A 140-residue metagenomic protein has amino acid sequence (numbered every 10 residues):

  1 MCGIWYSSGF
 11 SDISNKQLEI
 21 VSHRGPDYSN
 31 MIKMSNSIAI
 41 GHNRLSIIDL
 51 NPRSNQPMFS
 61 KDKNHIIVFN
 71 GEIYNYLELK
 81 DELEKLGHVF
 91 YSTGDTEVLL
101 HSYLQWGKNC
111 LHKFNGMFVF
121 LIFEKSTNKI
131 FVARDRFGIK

Functional and structural regions predicted by a protein language model:
M1-K140: N-terminus-centric sequence/structural signature that marks the extreme N-terminus and adjacent "lid/interface" module
